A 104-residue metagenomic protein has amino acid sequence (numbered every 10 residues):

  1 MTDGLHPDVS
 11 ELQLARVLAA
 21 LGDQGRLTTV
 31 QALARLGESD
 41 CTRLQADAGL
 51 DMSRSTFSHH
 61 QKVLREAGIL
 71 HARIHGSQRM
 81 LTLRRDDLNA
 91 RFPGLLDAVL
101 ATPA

Functional and structural regions predicted by a protein language model:
M1-L14, Q31-R35, M80-A104: Amphipathic alpha-helical dimerization/coiled-coil segments that flank or bridge DNA-binding/regulatory modules
T2-P7, V17-A20, G37, Q61-K62 (+1 more regions): Short amphipathic alpha-helical segments, especially helix-boundary/capping motifs
L12-R16, Q24, Q61-L70, Q78: Conserved N-terminal glycine/acidic-rich loop preference
R16-M52, H75-D87: N-terminal helix-turn-helix DNA-binding core of bacterial DNA-binding proteins
T42, F57, R73-I74, R85 (+2 more regions): Short alpha-helix boundary/capping motifs
L44-L70: Canonical helix-turn-helix DNA-binding module
H60-V63, A72-H75, D87, A101-A104: Short C-terminal domain-edge/linker segments immediately following a structured domain
